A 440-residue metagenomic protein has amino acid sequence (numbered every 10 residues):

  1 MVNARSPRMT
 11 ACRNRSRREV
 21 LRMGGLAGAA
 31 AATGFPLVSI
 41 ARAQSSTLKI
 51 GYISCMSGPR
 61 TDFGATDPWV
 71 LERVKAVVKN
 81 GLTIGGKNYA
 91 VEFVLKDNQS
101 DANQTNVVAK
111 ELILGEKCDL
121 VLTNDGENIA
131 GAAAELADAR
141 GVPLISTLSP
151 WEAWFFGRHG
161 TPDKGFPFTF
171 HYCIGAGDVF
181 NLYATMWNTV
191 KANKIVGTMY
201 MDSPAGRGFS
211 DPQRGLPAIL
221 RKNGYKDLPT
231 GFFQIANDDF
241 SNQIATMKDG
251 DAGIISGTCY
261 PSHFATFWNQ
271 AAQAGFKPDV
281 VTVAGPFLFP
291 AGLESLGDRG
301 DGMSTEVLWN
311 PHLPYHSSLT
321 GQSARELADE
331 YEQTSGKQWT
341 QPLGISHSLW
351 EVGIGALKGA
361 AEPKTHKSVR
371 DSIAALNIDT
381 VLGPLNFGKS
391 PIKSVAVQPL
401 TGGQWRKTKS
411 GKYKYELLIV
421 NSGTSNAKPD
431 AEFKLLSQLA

Functional and structural regions predicted by a protein language model:
M1-E19, T33: N-terminal secretory signal peptides
F35-C55: C-terminal segment of N-terminal export signals and the immediately downstream linker at the start of the mature
G51-V74, K96-A102, D125-G126, Y200-S210 (+3 more regions): Extracytoplasmic "Venus flytrap"
D62-W69, L82-H159, F233-F240, A265: Beta-alpha junction/loop-to-helix N-cap segments that form part of ligand/metal-binding clefts
C118-G231, V280-T305: Extracytoplasmic ligand/sensor domains, especially the bilobed periplasmic-binding protein
A271-H347, G359, E416, V420-L439: Extracellular/periplasmic periplasmic-binding protein-like sensory domains
K358-D371: Short, charged, surface-exposed loops that flank catalytic or proteolytic processing sites
N377-A440: Solvent-exposed, acidic/polar segments of extracytosolic/periplasmic ligand-binding ectodomains
